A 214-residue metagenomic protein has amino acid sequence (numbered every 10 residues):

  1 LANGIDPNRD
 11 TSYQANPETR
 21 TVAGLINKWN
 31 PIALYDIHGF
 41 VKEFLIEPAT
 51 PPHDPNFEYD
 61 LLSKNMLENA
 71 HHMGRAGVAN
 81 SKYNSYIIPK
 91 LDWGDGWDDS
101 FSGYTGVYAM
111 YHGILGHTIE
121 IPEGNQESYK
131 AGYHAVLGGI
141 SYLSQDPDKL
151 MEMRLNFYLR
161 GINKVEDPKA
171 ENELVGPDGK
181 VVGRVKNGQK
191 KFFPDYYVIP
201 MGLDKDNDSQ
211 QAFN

Functional and structural regions predicted by a protein language model:
L1-F213: Metallocarboxypeptidase
